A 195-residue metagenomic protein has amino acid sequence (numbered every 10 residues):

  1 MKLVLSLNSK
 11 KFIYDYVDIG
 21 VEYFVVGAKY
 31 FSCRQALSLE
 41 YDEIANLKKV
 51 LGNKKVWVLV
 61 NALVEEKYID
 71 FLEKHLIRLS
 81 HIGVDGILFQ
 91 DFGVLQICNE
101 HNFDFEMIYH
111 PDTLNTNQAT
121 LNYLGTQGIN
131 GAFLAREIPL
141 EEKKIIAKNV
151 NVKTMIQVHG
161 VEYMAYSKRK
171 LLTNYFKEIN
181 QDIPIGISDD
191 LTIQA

Functional and structural regions predicted by a protein language model:
M1-N115, F133-A195: Active-site pocket-lining/capping segments in soluble small-molecule metabolic enzymes
N117-A119: Conserved nucleotide-cofactor-binding alpha/beta core module
G128-I129: As written
